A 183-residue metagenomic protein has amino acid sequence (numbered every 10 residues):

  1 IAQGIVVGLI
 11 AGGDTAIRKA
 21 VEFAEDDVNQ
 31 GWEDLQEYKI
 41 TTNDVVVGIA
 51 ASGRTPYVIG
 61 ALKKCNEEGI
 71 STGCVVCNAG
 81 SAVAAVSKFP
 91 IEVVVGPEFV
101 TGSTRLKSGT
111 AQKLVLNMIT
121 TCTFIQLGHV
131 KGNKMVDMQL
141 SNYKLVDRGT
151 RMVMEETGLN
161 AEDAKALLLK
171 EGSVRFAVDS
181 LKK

Functional and structural regions predicted by a protein language model:
I1-L114, T123-L127: Glycine-rich phosphate-binding loops that contact phosphosugars or nucleotide phosphates
T123-K183: Short, amphipathic alpha-helical interaction segments embedded in low-complexity terminal/linker regions of eukaryotic
